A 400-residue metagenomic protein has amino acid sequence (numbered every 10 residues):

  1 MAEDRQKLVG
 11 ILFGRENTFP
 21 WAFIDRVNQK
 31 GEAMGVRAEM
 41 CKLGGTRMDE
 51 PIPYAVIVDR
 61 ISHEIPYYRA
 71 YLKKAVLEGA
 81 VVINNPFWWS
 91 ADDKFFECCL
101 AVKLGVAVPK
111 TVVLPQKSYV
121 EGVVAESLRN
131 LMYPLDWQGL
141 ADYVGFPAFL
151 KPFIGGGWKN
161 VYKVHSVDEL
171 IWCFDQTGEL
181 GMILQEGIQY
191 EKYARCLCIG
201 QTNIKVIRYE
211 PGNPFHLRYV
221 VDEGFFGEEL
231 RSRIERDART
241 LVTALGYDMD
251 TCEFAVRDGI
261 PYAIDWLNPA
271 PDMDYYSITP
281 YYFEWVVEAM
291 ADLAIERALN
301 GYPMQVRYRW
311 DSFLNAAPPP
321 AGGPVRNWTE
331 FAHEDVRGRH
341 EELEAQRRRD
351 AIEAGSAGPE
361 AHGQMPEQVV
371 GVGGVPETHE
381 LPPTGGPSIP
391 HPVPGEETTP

Functional and structural regions predicted by a protein language model:
M1-F13, V76-G79, F87-Y193, G200 (+7 more regions): Active-site nucleotide/adenylate-binding loops and adjacent lid/helix of ATP-dependent enzymes
G14-S127: Conserved N-proximal alpha/beta basic substrate-recognition cap immediately N-terminal to, or forming the N-lobe
E16-N17, H63-E64, W89, G155-G156 (+4 more regions): Short, solvent-exposed loop/turn segments at secondary-structure junctions
G178-G181, G187-V221, E235-T251, A255-Y262 (+1 more regions): Phosphate-binding core of ATP-grasp and ATP-grasp-like enzymes
F215-A263, W285-E288, R297-Y302, W310-T329: A long amphipathic alpha-helix within ATP-dependent nucleotide-binding catalytic cores
M273-W285: Short, flexible active-site recognition loops that position polar ligands and cofactors
G301-P359, G363, G373: Acidic, PEST-like segments
